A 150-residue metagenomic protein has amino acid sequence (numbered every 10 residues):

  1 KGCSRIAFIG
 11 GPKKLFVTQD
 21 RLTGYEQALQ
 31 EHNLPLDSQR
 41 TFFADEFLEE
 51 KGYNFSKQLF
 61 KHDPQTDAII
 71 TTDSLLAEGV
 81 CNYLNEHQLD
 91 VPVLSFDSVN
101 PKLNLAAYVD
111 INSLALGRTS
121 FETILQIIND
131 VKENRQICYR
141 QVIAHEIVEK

Functional and structural regions predicted by a protein language model:
S4-I6, D67: Short acidic/polar active-site loop segments enriched in Thr and Asp
I9-K57, I70-E78, F96-S98, D110-T119 (+1 more regions): Hinge/beta->alpha junction and helix N-cap segments in small-molecule ligand-binding domains
K57-K150: Flexible loop/turn connectors
